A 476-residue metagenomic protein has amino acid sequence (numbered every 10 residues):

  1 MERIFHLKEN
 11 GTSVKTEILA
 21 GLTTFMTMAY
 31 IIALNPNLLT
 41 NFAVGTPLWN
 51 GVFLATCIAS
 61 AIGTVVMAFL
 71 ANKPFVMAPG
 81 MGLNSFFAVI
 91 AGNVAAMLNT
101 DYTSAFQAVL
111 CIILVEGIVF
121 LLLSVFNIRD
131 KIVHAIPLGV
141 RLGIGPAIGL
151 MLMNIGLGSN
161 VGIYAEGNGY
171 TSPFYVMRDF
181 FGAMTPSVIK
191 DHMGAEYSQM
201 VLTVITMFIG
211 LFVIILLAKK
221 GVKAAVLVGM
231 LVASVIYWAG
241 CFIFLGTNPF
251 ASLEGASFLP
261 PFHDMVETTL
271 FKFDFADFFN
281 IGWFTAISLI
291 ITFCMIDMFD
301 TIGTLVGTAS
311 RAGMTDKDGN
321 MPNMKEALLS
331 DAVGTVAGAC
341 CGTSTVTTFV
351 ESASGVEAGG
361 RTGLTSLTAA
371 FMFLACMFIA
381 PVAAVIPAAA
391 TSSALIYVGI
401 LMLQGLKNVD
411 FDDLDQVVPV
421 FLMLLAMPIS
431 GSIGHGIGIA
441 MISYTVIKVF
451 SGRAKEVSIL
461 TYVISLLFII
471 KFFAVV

Functional and structural regions predicted by a protein language model:
M1-F53, H192-G194, M230-M324, F468-I470: Helix-loop-helix hairpins and the membrane-proximal interhelical loops of multi-pass alpha-helical transport proteins
M1-N35, A59-S60, G80-V89, N93-G145 (+1 more regions): Helix-loop-helix junctions within the multi-pass membrane cores of secondary transporters/permeases
G11, K15, I209, I287-I291 (+3 more regions): Alpha-helical membrane-protein architecture signal
L22-A29, I62-V65, F69, M153 (+4 more regions): Hydrophobic/aromatic residues within the transmembrane alpha-helices of Major Facilitator Superfamily
P36, T40, A68, N72-V76 (+10 more regions): Transmembrane helix-loop junctions in multipass membrane proteins, especially transporters and channels
N37-G51, A91-A108, N280-A286, P387 (+1 more regions): Helix-coil boundary and interhelical linker segments in multi-pass alpha-helical membrane proteins
A59-M81: Juxtamembrane transmembrane-helix boundary signature
A95, Y102-V232, L367-V476: Membrane-embedded alpha-helical modules
